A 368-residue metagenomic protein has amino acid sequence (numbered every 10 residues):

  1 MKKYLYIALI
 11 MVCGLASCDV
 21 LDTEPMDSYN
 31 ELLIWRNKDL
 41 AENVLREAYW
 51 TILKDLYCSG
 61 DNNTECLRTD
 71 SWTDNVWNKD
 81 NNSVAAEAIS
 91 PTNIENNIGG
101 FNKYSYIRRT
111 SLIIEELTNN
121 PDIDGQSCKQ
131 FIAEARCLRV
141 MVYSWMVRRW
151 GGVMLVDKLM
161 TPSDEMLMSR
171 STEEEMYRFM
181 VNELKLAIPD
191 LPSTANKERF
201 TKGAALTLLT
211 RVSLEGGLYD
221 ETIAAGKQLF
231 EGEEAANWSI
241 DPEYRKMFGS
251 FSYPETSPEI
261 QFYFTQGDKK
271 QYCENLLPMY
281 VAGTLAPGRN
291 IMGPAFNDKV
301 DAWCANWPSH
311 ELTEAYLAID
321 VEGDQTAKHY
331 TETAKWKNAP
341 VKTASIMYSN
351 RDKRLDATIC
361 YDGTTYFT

Functional and structural regions predicted by a protein language model:
K2-A8: Sec-dependent signal peptide recognition, specifically the positively charged N-region followed immediately by
L15-S17: C-terminal motif of bacterial Sec signal peptides marking the signal peptidase cleavage site
D19-K79, Y177, K185, G203-T368: An aromatic- and glycine-enriched ligand-binding surface/loop that stacks and positions planar moieties
V20, G152-L155: Short, conserved catalytic or interaction motifs in soluble domains
D27-N30, A88-P91, D157-E165: Short linear capping/connector segments at secondary-structure termini
N37-C58, W77-W150, E165-R178, L184-K197 (+4 more regions): Conserved, well-structured interaction surfaces
V142-V153, L209-Y219: Extended, well-ordered alpha-helical segments in internal regulatory regions
M154-L159, I188-E198, A236-Y244: Glycine- and aromatic-rich loop/turn segments at beta-sheet edges
